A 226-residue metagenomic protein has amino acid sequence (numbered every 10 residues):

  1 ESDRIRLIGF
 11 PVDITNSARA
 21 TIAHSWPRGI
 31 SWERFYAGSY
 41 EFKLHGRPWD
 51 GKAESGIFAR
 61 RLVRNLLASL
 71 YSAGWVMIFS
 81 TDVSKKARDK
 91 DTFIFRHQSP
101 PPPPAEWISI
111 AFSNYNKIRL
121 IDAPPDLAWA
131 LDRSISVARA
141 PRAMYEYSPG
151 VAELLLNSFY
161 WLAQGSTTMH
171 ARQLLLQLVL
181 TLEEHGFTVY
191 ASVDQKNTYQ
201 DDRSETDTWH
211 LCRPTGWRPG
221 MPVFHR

Functional and structural regions predicted by a protein language model:
E1-R61, N65-S69, I78-Q173, Q177-H185 (+1 more regions): Interaction-mediating elements
